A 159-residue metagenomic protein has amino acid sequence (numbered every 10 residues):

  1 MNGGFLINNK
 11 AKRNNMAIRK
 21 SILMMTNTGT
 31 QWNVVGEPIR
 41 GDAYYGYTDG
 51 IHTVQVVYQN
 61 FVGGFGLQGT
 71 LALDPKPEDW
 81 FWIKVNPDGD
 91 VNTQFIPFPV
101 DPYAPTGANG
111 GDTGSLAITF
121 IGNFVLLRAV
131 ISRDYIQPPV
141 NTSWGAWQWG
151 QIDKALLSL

Functional and structural regions predicted by a protein language model:
M1-N15: Short, Lys/Arg-enriched N-terminal segments with co-localized hydrophobic residues within the first ~10-30 amino acids
M16-T48, P97: Transition segment at domain starts
D42-Y47, I83-S158: Beta-sandwich interaction modules
D49-Q59, A129-V130: Hydrophobic beta-strand segments within beta-rich accessory/binding domains
V57-V62, A72: Surface-exposed, well-ordered secondary-structure segments
G64-Q68: Beta-strand signatures of extracellular beta-sandwich domains
T70-K76: Change "in extracellular beta-sheet-rich domains … of secreted and cell-surface proteins" to "in beta-sheet-rich domains
P77-F81: Short, solvent-exposed secondary-structure boundary/capping segments
